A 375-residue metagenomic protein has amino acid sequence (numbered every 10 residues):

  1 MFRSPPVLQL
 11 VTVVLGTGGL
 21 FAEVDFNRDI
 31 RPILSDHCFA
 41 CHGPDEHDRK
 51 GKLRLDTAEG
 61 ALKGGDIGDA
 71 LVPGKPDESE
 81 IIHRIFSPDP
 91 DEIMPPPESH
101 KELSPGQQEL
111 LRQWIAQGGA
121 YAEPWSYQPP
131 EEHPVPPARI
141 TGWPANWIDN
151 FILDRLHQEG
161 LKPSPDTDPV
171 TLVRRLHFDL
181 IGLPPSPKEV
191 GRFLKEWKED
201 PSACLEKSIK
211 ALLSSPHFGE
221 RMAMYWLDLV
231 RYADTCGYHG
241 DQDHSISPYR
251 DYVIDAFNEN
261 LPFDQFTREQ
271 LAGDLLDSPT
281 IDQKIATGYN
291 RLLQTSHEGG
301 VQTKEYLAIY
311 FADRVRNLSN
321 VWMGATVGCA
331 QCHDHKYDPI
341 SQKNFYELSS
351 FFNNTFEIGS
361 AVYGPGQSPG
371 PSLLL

Functional and structural regions predicted by a protein language model:
P5-G19: Bacterial N-terminal signal peptides
G16-V24, Q117-Y121: Bacterial Sec-dependent signal peptides at the C-terminal "C-region" and cleavage site
E23-G43, H47, L55, V321-V327 (+1 more regions): Local sequence-structure signature of Cys/Sec-based thiol-disulfide redox active-site neighborhoods
L55, D89-E92, P96-E98, P105-L374: Short, structured secondary-structure elements that scaffold catalytic or ligand/cofactor-binding regions
D66-V72: Conserved phosphate-binding loops in nucleotide/dinucleotide-binding enzymes
R84-F86: Acidic, Ser/Thr
